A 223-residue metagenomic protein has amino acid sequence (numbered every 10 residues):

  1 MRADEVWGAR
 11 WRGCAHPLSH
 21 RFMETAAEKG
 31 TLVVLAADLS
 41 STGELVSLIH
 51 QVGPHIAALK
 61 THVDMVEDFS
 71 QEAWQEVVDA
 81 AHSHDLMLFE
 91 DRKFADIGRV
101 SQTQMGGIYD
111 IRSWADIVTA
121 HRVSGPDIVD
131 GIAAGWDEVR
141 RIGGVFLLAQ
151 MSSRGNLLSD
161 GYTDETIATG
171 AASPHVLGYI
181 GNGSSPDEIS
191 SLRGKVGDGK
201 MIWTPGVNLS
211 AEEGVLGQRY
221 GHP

Functional and structural regions predicted by a protein language model:
R2-F89, D96, D160-Y162, T169-G178: Conserved N-terminal beta1-alpha1 strand-loop-helix module at the mouth
G30, D96-D187, K195-M201: Conserved anion-binding
V34, R154-N156, A211-E213: A short acidic, helix-capping loop that chelates divalent metal ions and anchors anionic groups
L35, E90, F146-A149, T204: Structural beta-sheet core signal
L39-S41, V63-E67, F94-D96, R122-S124 (+3 more regions): Active-site-proximal loop/turn and secondary-structure-junction residues that shape catalytic pockets, frequently
T42-L45, W74, P126-V129, S185-S190: Short, well-ordered alpha-helical microsegments
A73-R92, E138-V139, L192-L209: Alpha-helix-loop-beta-strand connector modules within alpha/beta enzyme cores
G183-P223: A C-terminal functional module that forms or caps the active site or interfaces directly with catalytic machinery
